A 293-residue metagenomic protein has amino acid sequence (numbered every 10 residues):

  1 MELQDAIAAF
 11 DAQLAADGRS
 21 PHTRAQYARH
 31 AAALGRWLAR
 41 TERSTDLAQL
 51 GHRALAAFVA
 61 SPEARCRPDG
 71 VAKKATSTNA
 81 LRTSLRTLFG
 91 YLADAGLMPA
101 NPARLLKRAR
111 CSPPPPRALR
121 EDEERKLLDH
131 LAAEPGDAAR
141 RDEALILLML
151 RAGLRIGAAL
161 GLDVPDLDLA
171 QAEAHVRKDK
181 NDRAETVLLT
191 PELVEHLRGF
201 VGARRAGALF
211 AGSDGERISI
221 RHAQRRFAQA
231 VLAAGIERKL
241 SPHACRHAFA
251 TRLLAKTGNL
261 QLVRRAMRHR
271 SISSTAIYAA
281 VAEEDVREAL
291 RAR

Functional and structural regions predicted by a protein language model:
M1-R293: Conserved catalytic core of the tyrosine transesterase superfamily
